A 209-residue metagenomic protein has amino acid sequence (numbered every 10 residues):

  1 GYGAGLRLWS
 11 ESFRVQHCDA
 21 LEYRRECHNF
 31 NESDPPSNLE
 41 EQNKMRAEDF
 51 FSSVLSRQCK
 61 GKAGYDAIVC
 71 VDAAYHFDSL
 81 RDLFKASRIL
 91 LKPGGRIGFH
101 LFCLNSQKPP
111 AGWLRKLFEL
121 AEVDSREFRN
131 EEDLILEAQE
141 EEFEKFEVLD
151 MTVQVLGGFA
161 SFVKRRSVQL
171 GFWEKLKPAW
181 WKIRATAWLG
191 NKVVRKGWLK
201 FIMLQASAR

Functional and structural regions predicted by a protein language model:
G1-V54: Class I SAM-dependent methyltransferase SAM/SAH-binding core
F51-I68: A short acidic, Gly/Pro-enriched loop at the edge of an enzyme's catalytic core that lines a small-molecule cofactor
D66-L80: A short SAM/SAH-binding and catalytic strip from SAM-dependent methyltransferases
R81-R96: A short glycine-rich, Lys/Arg-flanked "PGG" loop and its adjoining helix->strand segment in the class I
F102-S125: Short, glycine-/aromatic-enriched active-site segment of Class I SAM-dependent methyltransferases
S125-E142: Short alpha-helix
E147-R209: Conserved Class I S-adenosyl-L-methionine
